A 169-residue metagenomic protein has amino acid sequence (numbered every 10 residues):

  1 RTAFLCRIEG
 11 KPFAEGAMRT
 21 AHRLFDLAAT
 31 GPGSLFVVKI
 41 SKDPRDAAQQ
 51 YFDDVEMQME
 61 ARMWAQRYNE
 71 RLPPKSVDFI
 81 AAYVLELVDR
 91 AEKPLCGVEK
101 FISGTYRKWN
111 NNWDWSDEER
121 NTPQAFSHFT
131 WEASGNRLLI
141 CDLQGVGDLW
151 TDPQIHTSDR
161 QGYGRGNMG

Functional and structural regions predicted by a protein language model:
R1-K39: ATP-binding glycine-rich phosphate-binding loop
E9-F13, Q49, W131, G135: Conserved aromatic-histidine-acidic binding/catalytic patches
M18, L35, P94-C96, G135-I140 (+1 more regions): Extracellular structured ligand-interaction cores
R19-H22, I80, C141: A short, local hydrophobic-aromatic micro-motif
F25-P123, L149-G169: Conserved structural core of kinase catalytic domains
E119-A133: Conserved alphaE helix
T130-T157: Catalytic-loop of the protein kinase fold
